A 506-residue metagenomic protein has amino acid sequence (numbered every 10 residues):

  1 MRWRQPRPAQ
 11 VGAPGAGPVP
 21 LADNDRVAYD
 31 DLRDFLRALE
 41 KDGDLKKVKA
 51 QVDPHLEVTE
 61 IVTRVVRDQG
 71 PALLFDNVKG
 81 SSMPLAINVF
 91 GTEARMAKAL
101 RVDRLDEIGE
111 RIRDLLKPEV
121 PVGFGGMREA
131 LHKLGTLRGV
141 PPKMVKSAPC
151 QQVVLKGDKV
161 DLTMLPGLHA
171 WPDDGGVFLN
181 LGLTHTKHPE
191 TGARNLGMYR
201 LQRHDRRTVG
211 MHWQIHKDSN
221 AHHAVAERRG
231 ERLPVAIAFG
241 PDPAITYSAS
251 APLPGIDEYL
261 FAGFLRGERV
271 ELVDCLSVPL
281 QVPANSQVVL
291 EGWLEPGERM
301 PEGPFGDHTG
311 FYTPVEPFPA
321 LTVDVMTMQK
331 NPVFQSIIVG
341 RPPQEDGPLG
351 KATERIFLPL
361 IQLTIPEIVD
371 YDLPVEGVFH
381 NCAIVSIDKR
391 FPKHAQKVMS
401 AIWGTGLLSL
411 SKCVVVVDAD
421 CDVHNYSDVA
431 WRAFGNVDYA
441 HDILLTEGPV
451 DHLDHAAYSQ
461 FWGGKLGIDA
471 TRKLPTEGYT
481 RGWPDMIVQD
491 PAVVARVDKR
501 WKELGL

Functional and structural regions predicted by a protein language model:
G12-G17: Residue-identity detector for glycine
L21-F305, G310-A320, D324-L506: Extended, highly charged
